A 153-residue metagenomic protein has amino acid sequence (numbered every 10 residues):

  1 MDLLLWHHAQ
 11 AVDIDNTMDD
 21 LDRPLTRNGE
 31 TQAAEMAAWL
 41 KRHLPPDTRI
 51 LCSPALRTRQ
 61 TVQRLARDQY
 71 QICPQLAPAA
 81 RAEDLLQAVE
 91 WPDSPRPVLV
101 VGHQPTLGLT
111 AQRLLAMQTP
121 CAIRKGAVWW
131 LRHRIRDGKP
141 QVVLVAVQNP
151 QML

Functional and structural regions predicted by a protein language model:
D2-E83, L109, Q118-C121: Active-site-proximal alpha-helix that buttresses catalytic centers in soluble enzyme cores
A33-A38, V143-P150: MPN/JAMM (Mov34/JAB) isopeptidase/deubiquitinase module and associated MPN-bearing subunits/adaptors in ubiquitin
H43-P46, W91-R96: Glycine-rich phosphate-binding loop signature in dinucleotide/nucleotide-binding domains
R64-L65, R113-L114, R134: Residue-level signal for well-ordered alpha-helical positions
A80-L85, W129-H133: Short, charged, surface-exposed secondary-structure boundary motifs
L86-W91, G138: Short, surface-exposed amphipathic charged segments that create phosphate/polyanion-binding patches used for binding
S94-L99, Q104-G126: Non-DNA-binding regulatory cores of transcription-related proteins, predominantly C-terminal effector-binding
M117-V143, P150-M152: Domain-level recognition of soluble alpha/beta enzyme cores, biased toward histidine phosphatases/phosphomutases
